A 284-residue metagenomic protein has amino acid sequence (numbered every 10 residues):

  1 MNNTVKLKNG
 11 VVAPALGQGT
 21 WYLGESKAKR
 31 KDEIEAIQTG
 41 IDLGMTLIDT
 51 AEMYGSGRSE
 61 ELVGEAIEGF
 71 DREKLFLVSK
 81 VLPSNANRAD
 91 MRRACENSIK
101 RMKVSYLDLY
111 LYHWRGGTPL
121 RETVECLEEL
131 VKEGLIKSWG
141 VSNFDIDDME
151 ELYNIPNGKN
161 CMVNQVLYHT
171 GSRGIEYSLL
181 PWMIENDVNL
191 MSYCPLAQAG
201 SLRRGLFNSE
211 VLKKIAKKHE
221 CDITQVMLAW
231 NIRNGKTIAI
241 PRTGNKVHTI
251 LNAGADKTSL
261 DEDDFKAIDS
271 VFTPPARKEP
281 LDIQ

Functional and structural regions predicted by a protein language model:
M1-K74, I283-Q284: N-terminal binding-site loop/beta-alpha segment at the start of enzyme catalytic domains that lines or forms
L7-K8, D42, G64-R72, E96-K103 (+3 more regions): Acidic (Asp/Glu)-rich catalytic clusters
A13-L16, G44-L47, D71-L75, V104-D108 (+4 more regions): Short, well-ordered coil/turn segments that N-cap beta-strands
G19-K31, S79-A89, H113, T118: Active-site mouth loops of central-metabolism enzymes
K27-G40, N87-M102, E122, M149-E151 (+1 more regions): Short, acidic/polar
E73-N85, L109-H113, V166-Y168: A short, structured active-site edge motif that brings together acidic residues
M102-T118: Active-site groove signature of glycoside hydrolases
R115-Q284: Beta/alpha (TIM)-barrel catalytic core signal, keyed to glycine-rich beta->alpha loops juxtaposed to Asp/Glu that bind
